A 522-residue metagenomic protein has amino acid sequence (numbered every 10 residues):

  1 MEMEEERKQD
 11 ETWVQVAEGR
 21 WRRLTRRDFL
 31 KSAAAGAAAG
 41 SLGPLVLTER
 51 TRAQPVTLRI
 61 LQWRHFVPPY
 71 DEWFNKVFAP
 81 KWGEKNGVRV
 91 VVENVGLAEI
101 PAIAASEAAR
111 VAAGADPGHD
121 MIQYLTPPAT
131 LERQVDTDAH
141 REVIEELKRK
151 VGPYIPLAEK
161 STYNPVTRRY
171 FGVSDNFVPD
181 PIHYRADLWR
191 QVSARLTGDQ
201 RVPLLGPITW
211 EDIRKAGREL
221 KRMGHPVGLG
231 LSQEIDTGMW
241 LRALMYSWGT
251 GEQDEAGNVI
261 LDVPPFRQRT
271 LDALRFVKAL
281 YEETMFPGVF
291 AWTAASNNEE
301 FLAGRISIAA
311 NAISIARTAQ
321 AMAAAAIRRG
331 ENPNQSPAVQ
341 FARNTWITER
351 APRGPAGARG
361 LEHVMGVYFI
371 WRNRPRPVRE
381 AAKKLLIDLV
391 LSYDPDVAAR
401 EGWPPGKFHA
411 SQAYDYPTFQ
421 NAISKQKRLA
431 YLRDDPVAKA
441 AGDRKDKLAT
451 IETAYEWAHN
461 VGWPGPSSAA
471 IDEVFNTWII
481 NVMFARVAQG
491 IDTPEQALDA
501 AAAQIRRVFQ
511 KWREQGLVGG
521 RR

Functional and structural regions predicted by a protein language model:
M1-L24, D28: N-terminal secretory signal peptides
R20-R22, D28-T48: N-terminal export signals
L42, L47, V166-D175, D180 (+3 more regions): Extracytoplasmic/periplasmic solute-binding protein
P55-R59, R64-P128, A295, E299: Early extracytoplasmic/lumenal segment of secretory-pathway proteins
Q123-P181, W240-L244, P333-P352, G520-R522: Hinge/lid segment of periplasmic solute-binding proteins
R141-Y154, P203-G206, T250-D272, N332-F341 (+3 more regions): Short, solvent-exposed loop/beta-turn-alpha elements that line the ligand-binding surface or hinge of extracytoplasmic
D212-L220, A256-A294, S336, T345-I347 (+1 more regions): Glycine-centered hinge/linker elements that transmit conformational signals in sensory and ligand-binding systems
S314-A325, N332-Q340, P355-I479, G516-R522: C-terminal lobe and pocket-closing loops of periplasmic/extracytoplasmic Venus-flytrap solute-binding proteins
